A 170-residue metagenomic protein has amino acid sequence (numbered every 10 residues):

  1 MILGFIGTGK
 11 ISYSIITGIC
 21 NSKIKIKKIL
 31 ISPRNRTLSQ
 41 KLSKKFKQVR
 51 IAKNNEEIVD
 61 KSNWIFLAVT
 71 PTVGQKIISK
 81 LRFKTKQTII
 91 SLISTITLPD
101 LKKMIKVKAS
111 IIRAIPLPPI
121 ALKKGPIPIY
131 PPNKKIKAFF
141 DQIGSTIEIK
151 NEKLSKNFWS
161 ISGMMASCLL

Functional and structural regions predicted by a protein language model:
M1, K27, V49-R50, Q87-T88 (+2 more regions): A structural micro-motif
M1-K53, E57: NAD(P)+-binding Rossmann beta1-loop-alpha1 motif at the extreme N-terminus of oxidoreductases
G4, K23, R82, M104-I105 (+3 more regions): Solvent-exposed alpha-helices and their adjacent loops that cap or buttress functional pockets in soluble metabolic
I6, K10, T37, V69-T72 (+4 more regions): Conserved active-site and cofactor/substrate-binding residues in soluble primary-metabolism enzymes
S32, A52-N54, A114, I149-E152: Conserved beta-strand termini and adjacent loop/short-helix elements that scaffold enzyme active sites in alpha/beta
L38, F46, N55-I129, N133: Rossmann-like NAD(P)(H) cofactor-binding subdomain of soluble oxidoreductases
D100-S110, G125-F158, A166-L170: Internal alpha-helical scaffold of NAD(P)-dependent oxidoreductase catalytic cores
